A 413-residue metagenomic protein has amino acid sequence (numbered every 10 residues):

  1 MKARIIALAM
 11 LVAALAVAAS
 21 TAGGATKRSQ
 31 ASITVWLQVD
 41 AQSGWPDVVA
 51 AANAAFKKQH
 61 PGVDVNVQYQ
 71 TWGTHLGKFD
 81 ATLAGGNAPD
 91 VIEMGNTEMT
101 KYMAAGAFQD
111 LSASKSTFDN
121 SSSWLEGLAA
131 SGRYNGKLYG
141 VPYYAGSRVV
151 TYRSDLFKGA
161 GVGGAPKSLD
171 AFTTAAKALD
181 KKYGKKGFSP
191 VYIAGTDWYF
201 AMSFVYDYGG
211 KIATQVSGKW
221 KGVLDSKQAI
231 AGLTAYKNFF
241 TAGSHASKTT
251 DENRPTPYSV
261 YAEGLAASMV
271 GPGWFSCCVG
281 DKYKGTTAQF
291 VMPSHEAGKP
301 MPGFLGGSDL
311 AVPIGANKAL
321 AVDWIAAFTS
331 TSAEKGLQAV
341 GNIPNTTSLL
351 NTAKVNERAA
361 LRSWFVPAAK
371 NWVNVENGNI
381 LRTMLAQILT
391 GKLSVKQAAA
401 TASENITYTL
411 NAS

Functional and structural regions predicted by a protein language model:
L8, A16, S20-K101, E296-K299 (+4 more regions): Conserved N-terminal structural module of periplasmic/extracytoplasmic solute-binding proteins
S29, P272-T286, H295-T383, N411-A412: C-terminal lobe and pocket-closing loops of periplasmic/extracytoplasmic Venus-flytrap solute-binding proteins
Q38, M99, F200, T234-N317 (+1 more regions): Extracytoplasmic/periplasmic substrate-binding proteins
A51-W124, R133, K158-K167, V260 (+4 more regions): Extracytoplasmic "Venus flytrap"/periplasmic binding protein-like
D90, D119-F157, S189, K299-P302 (+1 more regions): A structural signal for short loop-to-beta-strand junctions that line the ligand-binding cleft of periplasmic/secreted
N96-S147, T173, G184, F204 (+2 more regions): Hinge/lid segment of periplasmic solute-binding proteins
N135, Y139-Y143, R148, T173-K221 (+1 more regions): Extracytoplasmic/periplasmic solute-binding protein
A176-K177, K219-T249: Glycine-centered hinge/linker elements that transmit conformational signals in sensory and ligand-binding systems
